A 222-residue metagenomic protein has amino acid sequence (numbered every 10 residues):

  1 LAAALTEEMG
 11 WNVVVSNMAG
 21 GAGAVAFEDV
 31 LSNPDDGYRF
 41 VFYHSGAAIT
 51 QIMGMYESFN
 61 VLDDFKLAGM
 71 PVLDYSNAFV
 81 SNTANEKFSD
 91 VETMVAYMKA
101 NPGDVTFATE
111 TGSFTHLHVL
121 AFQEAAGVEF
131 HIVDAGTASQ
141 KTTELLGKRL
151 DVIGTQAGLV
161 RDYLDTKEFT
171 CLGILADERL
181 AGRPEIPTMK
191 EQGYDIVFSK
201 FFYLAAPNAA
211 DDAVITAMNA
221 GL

Functional and structural regions predicted by a protein language model:
A3-V14: Signal peptide-proximal N-terminal region of secreted/periplasmic/extracellular or secretory-lumen proteins
L5, D29-Y38, I52-Q140, F201-L222: Hinge/capping helix and adjacent helix->loop/strand transition within the periplasmic-binding protein
W11, N33-Y43, P102-V105, V128 (+2 more regions): Alpha-to-beta junction loops
M18-A19, Y43-H44, N82, E110 (+2 more regions): Active-site-proximal beta-strand/loop segments in catalytic clefts of secreted hydrolases
M18-A26, L73, T111, V133-T143 (+2 more regions): Short helix-initiation/N-cap motifs at beta->coil->alpha
G21-A24, G37-T50, M70-D74, I153-Y163: Ligand-binding clamshell of periplasmic/extracellular solute-binding protein-like
G46-S58, H116-A125, D151-E185: A ligand-binding cleft/hinge motif common to bilobed small-molecule-binding domains
V160-L222: C-terminal lobe and pocket-closing loops of periplasmic/extracytoplasmic Venus-flytrap solute-binding proteins
